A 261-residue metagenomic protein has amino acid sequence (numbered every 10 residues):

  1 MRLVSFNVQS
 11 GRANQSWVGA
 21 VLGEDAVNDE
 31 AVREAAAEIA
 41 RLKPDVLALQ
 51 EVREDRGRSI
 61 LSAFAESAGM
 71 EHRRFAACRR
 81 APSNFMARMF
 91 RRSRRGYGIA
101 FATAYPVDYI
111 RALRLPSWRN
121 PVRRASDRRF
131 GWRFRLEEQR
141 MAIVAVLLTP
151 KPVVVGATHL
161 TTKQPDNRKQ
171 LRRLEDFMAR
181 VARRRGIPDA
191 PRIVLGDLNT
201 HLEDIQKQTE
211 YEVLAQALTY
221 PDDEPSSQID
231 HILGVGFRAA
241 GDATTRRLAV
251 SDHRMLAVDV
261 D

Functional and structural regions predicted by a protein language model:
M1-M70, R74-G96, R168-E175: N-terminal, active-site-proximal structural segment of metallo-dependent hydrolase catalytic domains
Q9, V52-R53, H159-T161, L198-H201 (+1 more regions): Catalytic metal-binding/acid-base residues of hydrolase active sites
L22-E30, G131-L136, A217-P221: A short acidic, glycine-rich active-site loop that binds or catalyzes chemistry on phosphate/adenosine moieties
K43, K151-P152, G186-P191: Short coil/turn segments at beta-strand junctions that form active-site/ligand-binding loops
V46-E51, A157, I193-L195: Short catalytic-loop micro-motif centered on adjacent basic/acidic residues
V52-P150, R246-R247: Structured beta-strand-rich core segments of catalytic domains in phosphoester-bond hydrolases
M141-I143, P150-R180: Active-site beta-loop-alpha substructure in enzyme catalytic cores, prototypically the cysteine-centered nucleophile
P165, A179-I193, L198-D261: Metal-dependent phosphoester-hydrolase catalytic domains
